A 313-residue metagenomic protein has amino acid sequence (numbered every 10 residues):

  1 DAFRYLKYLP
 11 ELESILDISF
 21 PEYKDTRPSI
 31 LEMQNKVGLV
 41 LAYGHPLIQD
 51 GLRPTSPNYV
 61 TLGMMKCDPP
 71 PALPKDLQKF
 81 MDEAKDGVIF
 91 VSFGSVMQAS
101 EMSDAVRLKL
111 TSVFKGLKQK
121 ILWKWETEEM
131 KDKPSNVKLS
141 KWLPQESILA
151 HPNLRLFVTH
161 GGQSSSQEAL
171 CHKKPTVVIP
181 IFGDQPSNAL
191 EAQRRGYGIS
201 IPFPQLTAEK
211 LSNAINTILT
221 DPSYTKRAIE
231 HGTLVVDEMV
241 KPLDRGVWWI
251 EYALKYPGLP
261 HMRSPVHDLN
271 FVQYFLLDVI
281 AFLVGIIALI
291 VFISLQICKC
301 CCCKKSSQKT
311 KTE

Functional and structural regions predicted by a protein language model:
D1-Q119, E129-P134, W142, K226-E313: Nucleotide-sugar-dependent glycosyltransferase catalytic domains
L62-M64, H160-G161, I179-F182, S200-Q205: Short beta->alpha connector loops at strand-helix junctions that form conserved, small/polar/Pro-enriched
L110, I148, V158, A169 (+3 more regions): Hydrophobic, well-ordered secondary-structure elements that form the walls of internal hydrophobic environments
I121-W125: Short internal beta-strands
K141-A189: A donor-sugar binding/catalytic signature common to diverse glycosyltransferases and related nucleotide-sugar
G183-A214: Change "using UDP/GDP/dTDP sugars" to "using nucleotide sugars
